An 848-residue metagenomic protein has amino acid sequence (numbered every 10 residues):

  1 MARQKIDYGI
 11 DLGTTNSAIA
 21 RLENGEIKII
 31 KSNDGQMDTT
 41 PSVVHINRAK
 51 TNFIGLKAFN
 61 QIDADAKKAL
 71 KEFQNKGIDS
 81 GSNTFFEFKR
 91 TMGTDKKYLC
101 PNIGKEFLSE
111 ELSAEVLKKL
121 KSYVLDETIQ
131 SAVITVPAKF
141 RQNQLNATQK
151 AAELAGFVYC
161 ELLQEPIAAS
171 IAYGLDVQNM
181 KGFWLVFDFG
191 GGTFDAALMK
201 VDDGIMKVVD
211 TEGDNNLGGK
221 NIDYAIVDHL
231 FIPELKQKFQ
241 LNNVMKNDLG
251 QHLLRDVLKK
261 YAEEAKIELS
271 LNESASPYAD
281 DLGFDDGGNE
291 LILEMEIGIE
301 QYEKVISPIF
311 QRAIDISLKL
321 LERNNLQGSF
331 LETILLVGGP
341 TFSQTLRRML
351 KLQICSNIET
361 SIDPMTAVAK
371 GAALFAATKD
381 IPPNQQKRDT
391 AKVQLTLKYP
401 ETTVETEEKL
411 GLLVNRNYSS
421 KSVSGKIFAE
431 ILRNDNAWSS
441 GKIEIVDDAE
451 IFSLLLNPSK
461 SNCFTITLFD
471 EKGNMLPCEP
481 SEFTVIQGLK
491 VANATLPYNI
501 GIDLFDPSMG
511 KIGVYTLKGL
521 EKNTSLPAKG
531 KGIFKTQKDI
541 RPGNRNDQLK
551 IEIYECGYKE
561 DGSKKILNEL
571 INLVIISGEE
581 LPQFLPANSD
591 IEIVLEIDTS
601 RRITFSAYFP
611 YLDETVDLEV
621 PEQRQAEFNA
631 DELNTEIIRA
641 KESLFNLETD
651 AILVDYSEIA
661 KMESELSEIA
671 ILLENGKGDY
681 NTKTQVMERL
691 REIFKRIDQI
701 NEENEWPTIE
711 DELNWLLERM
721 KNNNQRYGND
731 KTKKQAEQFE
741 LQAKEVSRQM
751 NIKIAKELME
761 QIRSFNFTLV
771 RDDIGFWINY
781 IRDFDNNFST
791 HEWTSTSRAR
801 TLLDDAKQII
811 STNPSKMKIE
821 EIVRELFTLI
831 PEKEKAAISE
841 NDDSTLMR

Functional and structural regions predicted by a protein language model:
M1-K5, E161-F187, R323, K370-R388 (+1 more regions): Conserved phosphate-binding catalytic cores of ATP/NTP-utilizing and phosphoryl-transfer enzymes
A2-I27, V177-V209, L336, S422-S424 (+2 more regions): Gly/Thr-rich phosphate-binding beta-strand-loop-beta motif of the actin/hexokinase/Hsp70
R3, E115-E127, P166-Q178, K304-I334 (+4 more regions): Phosphate/ATP-binding catalytic cores across multiple sugar-kinase/actin-like superfamilies, primarily ASKHA
Q4, V158, E290-I299, E303 (+6 more regions): Acidic low-complexity intrinsically disordered segments
G25-Q164, G218-A275, G287, G501-Q537 (+1 more regions): Phosphate-binding loop and its immediate beta->loop->alpha context in nucleotide/phosphate-handling enzymes
I29-M37, D176-I232, L432-E450, N462 (+3 more regions): Glycine-rich phosphate-binding loop of actin/hexokinase-like ATP-binding domains
D79, K89-M92, P101-I103, P137 (+8 more regions): Gly/charged contiguous loops adjacent to phosphate- or pyrophosphate-bearing nucleotide/cofactor binding elements
G156-Q164, A168, R347-A373, A377: Conserved phosphate-binding/catalytic loops in two-lobed NTP-binding clefts
